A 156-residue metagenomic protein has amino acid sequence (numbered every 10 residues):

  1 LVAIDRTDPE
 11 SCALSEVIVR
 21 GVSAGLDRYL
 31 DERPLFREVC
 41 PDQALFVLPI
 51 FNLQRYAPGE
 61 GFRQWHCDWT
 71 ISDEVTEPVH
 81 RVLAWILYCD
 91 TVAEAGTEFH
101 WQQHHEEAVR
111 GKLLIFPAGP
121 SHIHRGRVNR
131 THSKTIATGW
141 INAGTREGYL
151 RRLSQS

Functional and structural regions predicted by a protein language model:
L1-L113, S121-S156: Fe(II)/2-oxoglutarate oxygenase catalytic core
